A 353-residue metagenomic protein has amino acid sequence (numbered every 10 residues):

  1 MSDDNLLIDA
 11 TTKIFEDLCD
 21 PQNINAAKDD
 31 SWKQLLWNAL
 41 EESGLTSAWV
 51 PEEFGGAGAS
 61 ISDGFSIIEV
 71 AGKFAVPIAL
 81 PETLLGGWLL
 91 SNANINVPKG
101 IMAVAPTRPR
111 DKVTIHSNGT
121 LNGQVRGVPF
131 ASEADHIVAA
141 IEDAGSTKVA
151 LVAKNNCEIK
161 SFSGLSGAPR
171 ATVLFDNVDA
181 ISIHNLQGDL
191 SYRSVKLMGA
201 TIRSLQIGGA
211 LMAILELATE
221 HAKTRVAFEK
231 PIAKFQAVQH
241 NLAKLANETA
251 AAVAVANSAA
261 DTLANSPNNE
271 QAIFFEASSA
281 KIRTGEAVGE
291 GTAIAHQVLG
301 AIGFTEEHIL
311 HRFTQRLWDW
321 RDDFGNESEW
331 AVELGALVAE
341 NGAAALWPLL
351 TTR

Functional and structural regions predicted by a protein language model:
M1-F74, L197-R353: Alpha-helical interface subdomain recognition
A75-I78, W88, N92-M212, E216 (+1 more regions): FAD-binding core of flavoproteins
P81: RNase H-like, metal-dependent nuclease domains and their acidic two-metal-ion catalytic environment used
L84-L85: Phosphoinositide system proteins, centered on phosphoinositide phosphatases and their trafficking scaffolds
